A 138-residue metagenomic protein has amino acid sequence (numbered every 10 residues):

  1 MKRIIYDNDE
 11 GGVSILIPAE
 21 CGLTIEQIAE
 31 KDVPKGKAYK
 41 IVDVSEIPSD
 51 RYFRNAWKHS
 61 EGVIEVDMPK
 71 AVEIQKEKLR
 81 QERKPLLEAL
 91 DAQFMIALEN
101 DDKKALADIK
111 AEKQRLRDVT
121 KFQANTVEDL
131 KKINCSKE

Functional and structural regions predicted by a protein language model:
M1-E138: A preference for well-ordered globular domain cores that mediate specific macromolecular interactions or catalysis
